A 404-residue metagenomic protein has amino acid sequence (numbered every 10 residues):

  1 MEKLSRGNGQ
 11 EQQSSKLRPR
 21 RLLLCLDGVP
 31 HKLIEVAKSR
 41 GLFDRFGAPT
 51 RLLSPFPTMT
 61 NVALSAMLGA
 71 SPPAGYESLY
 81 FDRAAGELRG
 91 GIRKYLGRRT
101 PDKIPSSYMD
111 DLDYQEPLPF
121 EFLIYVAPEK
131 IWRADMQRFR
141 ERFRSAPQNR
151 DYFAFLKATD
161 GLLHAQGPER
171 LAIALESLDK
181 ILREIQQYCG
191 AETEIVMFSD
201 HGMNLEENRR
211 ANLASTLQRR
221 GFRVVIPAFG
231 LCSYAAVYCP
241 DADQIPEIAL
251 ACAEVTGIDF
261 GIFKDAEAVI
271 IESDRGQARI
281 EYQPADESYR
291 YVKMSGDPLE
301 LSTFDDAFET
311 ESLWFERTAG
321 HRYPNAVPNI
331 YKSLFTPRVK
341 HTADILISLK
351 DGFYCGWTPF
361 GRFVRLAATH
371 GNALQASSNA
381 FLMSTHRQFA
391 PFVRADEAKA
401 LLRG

Functional and structural regions predicted by a protein language model:
E2-R6, E11-Q12, K16, K38-L42 (+9 more regions): His/Asp/Glu-rich, glycine-adjacent segments that coordinate divalent cations and/or stabilize oxyanion chemistry on
R20-L22, N149-F153, E192-E194, D344: Residue-level preference for the first positions of well-ordered beta-strands
L22-L26, L178-L213: Metal-dependent active-site segment of extracytoplasmic phospho-/sulfohydrolases and closely related
G28-H31, A74, K157-G161, G202-N204 (+2 more regions): Short, solvent-exposed loop/turn segments at secondary-structure junctions
L33-A37, L163-G167, L205-R210, T358-P359: A short acidic (Asp/Glu
Y152-F153, A158, L163-L178, L182 (+2 more regions): C-terminal or late-domain output modules
M203-P240, V269-D274, I280: Acidic/histidine-rich catalytic neighborhood
C232-K399: Active-site neighborhoods of enzymes that stabilize oxyanions during catalysis
